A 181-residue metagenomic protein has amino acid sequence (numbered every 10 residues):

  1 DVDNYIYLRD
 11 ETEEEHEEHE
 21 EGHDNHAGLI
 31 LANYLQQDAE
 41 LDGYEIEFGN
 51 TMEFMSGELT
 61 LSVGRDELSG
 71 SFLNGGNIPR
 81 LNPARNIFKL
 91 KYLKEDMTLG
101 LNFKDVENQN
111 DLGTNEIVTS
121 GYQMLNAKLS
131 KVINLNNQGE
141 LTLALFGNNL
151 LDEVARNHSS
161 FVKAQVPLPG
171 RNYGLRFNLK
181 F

Functional and structural regions predicted by a protein language model:
D1-D3, N108-N110, K131-F181: C-terminal beta-signal and adjacent terminal beta-strands/loops of Gram-negative outer-membrane beta-barrel proteins
V2-L8, H16-Q109: Gram-negative outer-membrane beta-barrel transporters
L41, L81-I87, Y122-N126, G170-G174: Transmembrane beta-barrel architecture of outer membranes
I46-N50, F88-Y92, A127-K131, L145 (+1 more regions): Residues on the lipid-exposed face of transmembrane beta-strands in outer-membrane beta-barrel proteins
L73-R80, T114-N115, T119, P167: Solvent-exposed loop/turn segments connecting transmembrane beta-strands in outer-membrane beta-barrel proteins
D96-T98, M124, T142, N172: Active-site lining segments that contact anionic ligands and/or coordinate catalytic metals
L112-T119, N126-S130: Short, glycine/charged-rich beta-strand-loop motifs at protein surfaces that mediate ligand recognition and catalysis
